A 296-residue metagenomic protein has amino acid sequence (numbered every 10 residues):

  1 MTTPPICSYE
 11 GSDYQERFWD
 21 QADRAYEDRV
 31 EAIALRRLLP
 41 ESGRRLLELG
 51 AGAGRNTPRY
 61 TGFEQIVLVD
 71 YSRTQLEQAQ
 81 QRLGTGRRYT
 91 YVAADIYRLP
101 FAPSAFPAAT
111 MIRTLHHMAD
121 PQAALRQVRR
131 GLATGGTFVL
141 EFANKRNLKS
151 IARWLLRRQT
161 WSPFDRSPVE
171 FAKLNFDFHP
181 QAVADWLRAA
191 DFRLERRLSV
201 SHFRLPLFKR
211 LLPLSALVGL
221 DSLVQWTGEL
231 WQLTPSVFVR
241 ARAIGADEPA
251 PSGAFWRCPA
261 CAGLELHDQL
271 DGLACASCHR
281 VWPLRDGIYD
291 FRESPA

Functional and structural regions predicted by a protein language model:
M1-S42, Q75-Q78, R292-A296: Conserved class I S-adenosyl-L-methionine
L47, A51-R98: Class I SAM-dependent methyltransferase SAM/SAH-binding core
T110: A conserved beta-strand element that flanks and buttresses the S-adenosyl-L-methionine
R113-H117: Short catalytic micro-motifs in class I SAM-dependent methyltransferases
Q122-T137: A short glycine-rich, Lys/Arg-flanked "PGG" loop and its adjoining helix->strand segment in the class I
V139-S162: Conserved class I S-adenosyl-L-methionine
T160, D185, R196-L270: A C-terminal cap/extension of S-adenosyl-L-methionine-dependent methyltransferases that defines the acceptor-substrate
W161-A182: Acceptor-substrate binding/catalytic loop of class I
